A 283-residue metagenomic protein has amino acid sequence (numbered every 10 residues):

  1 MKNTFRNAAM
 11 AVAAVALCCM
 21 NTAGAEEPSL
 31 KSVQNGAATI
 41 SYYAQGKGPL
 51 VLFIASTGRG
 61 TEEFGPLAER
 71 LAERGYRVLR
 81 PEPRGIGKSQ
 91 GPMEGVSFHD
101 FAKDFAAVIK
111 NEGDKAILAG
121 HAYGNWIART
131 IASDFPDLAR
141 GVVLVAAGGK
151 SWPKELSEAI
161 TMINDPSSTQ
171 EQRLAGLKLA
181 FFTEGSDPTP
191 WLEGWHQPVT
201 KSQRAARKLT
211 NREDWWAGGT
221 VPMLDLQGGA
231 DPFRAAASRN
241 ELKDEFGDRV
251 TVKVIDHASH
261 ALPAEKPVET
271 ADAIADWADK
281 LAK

Functional and structural regions predicted by a protein language model:
Y43-K88: Conserved HGGG/HGGXW glycine-rich cap/lid loop of the alpha/beta-hydrolase fold
R80-A119: Active-site loop/oxyanion-hole signature of alpha/beta-hydrolase fold enzymes
W126-S133, G141-S168: Flexible "cap/lid" loop of the alpha/beta hydrolase fold
P153-K154, D165-T220: Conserved alpha/beta-hydrolase catalytic His-Asp/Glu region
G219, D225-Q227: Short beta-strand/loop motif that positions the catalytic acidic residue of the alpha/beta-hydrolase fold
A230-R234, H260: Acidic catalytic loop of the alpha/beta-hydrolase fold
A235-K243: Short alpha-helix in the alpha/beta-hydrolase fold that links the catalytic acid
V250, D256-K283: Catalytic active-site module of serine/aspartate enzymes centered on a nucleophile-bearing elbow/loop
